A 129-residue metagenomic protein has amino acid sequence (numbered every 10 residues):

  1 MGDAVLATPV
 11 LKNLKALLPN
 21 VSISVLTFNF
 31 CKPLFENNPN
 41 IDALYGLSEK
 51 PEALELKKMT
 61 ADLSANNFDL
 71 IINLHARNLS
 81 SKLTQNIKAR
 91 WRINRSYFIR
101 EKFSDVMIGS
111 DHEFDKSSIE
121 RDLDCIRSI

Functional and structural regions predicted by a protein language model:
M1-I129: Catalytic machinery of carbohydrate-active enzymes, primarily nucleotide-sugar-dependent glycosyltransferases
